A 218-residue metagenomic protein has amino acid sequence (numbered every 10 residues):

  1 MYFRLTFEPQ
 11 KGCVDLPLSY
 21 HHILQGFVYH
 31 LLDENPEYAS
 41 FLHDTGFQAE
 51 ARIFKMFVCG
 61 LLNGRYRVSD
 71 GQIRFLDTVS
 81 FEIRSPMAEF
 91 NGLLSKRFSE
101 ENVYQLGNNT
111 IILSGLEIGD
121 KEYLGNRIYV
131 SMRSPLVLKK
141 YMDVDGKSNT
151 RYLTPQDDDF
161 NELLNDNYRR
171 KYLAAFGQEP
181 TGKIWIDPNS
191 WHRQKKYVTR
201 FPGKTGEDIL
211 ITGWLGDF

Functional and structural regions predicted by a protein language model:
M1-F218: RNA-interacting cores
